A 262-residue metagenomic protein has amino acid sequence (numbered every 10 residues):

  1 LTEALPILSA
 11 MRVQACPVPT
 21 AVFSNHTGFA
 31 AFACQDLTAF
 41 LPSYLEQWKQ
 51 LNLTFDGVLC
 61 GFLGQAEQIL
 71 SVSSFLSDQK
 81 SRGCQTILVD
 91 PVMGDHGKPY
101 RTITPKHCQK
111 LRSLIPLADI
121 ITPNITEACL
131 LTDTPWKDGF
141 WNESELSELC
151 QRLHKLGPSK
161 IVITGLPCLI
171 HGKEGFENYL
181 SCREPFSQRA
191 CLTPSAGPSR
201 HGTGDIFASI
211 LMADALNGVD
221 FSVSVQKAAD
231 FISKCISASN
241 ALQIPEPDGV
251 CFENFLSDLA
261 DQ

Functional and structural regions predicted by a protein language model:
S9-S24: N-terminal glycine-rich anion-binding loops that anchor highly charged ligand groups
C16-T20, T86-D90, I115-T126: Non-cysteine beta-strand/loop elements that form the S-adenosyl-L-methionine
F32-L51: Glycine-rich, highly charged phosphate/nucleotide-binding loops
D78-I87, L156-S159: A short helix->loop->beta-strand "cap" motif at the edges of active sites that frequently abuts
T102-Q188, A196, V219: Conserved phosphate/ATP/ADP-binding segment of small-molecule kinases
P198-F221, V225: Short, small-residue alpha-helix embedded
S222-Q262: Charged C-terminal helix
